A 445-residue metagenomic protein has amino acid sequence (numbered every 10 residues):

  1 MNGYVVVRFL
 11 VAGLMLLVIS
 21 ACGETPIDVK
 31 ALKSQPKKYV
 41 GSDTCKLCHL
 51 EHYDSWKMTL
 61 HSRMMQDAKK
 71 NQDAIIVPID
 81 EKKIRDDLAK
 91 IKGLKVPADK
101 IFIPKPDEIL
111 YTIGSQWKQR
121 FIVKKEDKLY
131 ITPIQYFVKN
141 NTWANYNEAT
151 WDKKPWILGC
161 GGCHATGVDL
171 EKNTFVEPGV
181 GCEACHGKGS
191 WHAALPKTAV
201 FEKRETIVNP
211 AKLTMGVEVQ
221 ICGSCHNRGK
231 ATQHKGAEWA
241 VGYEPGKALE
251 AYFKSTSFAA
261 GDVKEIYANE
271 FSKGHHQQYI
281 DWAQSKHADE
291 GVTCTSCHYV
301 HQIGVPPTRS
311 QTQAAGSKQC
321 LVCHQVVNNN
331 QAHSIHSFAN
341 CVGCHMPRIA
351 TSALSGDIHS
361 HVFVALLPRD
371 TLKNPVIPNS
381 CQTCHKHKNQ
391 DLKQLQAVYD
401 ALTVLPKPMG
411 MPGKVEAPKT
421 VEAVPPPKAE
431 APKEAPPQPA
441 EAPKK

Functional and structural regions predicted by a protein language model:
M1-V11: Bacterial N-terminal signal peptides that target proteins for export
L14-L17: Sec-dependent N-terminal signal peptides of Gram-positive bacterial secreted proteins and lipoproteins
I19-A21: C-terminal motif of bacterial Sec signal peptides marking the signal peptidase cleavage site
G23-Y39, L50-P133, V138, Y146 (+2 more regions): Primarily the internal scaffold of c-type cytochrome electron-transfer domains, especially repeated/multiheme c-type
D43: Active-site helix adjacent to the Tyr-X3-Lys
I131-V168: Well-ordered mid-protein domain cores that form the structural environment of catalytic cofactors
